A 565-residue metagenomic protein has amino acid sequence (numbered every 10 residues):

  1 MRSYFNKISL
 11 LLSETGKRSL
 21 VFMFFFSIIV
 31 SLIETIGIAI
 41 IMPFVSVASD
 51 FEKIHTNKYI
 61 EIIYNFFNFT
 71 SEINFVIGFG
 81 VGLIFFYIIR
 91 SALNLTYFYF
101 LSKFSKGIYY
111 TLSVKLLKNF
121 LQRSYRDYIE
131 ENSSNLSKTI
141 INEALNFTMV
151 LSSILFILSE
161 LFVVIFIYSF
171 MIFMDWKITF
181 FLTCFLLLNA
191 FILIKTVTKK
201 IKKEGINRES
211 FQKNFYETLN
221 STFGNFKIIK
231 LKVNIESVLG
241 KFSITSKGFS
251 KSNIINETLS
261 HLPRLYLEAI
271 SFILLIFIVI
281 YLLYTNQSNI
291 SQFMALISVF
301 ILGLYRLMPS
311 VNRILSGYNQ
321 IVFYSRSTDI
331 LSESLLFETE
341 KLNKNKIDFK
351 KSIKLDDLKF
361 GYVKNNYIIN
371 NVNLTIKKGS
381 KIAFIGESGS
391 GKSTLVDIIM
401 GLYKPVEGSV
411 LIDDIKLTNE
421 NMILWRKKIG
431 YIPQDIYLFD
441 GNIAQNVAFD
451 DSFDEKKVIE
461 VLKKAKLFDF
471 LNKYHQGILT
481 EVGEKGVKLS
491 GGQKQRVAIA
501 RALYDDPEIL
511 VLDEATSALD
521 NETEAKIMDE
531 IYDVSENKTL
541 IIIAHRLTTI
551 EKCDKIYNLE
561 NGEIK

Functional and structural regions predicted by a protein language model:
M23-I89, I172-C184, S288-M294: Transmembrane helix-loop-helix hairpins at lipid-water interfaces of multipass membrane proteins, especially the type-1
F25-I29, F156-I206, F277-Q292: Transmembrane helices of ABC transporter permease
I129-N135, N207-I255, F323, T328-L331: Loop segments that connect adjacent transmembrane helices in multi-pass transporters
F170-C184, L262-T328: Helix-loop-helix
F211, K227-N234, T258-H261, L265 (+3 more regions): Cytosolic ends of transmembrane helices, especially the final helix of ABC transmembrane type-1 domains
M400: Helix-to-loop junction immediately C-terminal to a conserved catalytic motif
L411, N419, R426, A444-E484 (+2 more regions): ABC ATPase nucleotide-binding domain helical subdomain, centered on the C-loop/LSGGQ "ABC signature"
D505, E536: Conserved signature/switch motifs of ABC ATPase nucleotide-binding domains
